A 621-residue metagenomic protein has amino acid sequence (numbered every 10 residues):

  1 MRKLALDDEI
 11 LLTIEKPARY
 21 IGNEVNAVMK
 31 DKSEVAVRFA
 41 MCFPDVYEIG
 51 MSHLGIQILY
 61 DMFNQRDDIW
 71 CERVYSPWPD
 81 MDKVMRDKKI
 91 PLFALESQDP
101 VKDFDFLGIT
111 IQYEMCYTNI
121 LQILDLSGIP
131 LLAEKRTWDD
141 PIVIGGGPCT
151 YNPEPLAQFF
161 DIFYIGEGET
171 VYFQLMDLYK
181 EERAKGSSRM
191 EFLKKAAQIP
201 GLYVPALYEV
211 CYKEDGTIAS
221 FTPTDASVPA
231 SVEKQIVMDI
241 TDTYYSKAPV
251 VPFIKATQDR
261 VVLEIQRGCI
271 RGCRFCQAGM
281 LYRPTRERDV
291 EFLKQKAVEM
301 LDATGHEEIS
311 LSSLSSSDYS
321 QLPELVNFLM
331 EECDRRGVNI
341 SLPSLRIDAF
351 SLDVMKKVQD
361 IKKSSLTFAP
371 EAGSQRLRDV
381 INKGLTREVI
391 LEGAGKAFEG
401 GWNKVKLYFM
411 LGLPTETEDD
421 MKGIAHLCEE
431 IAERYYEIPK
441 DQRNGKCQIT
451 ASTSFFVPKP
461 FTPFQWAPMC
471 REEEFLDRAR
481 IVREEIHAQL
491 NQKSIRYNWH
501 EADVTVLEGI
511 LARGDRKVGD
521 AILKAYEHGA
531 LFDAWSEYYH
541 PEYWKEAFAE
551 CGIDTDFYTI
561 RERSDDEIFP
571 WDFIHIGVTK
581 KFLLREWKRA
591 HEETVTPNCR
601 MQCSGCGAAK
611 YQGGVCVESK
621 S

Functional and structural regions predicted by a protein language model:
M1-M29, S33, F39-M41, A488-S621: Radical SAM enzyme core and accessory elements
I10-A40, Y47-E48, P205, C211-V262 (+2 more regions): N-terminal [4Fe-4S]-dependent radical SAM core
M41-C42, V46, M115, E299-K406 (+2 more regions): Conserved SAM/AdoMet-binding glycine-rich loop
M41-D45, F63, P249-Q277, L301 (+2 more regions): N-terminal pre-triad scaffold of radical SAM enzymes
Y47-G50, P79-D82, M115-Y117, T150-P153 (+14 more regions): Flexible loop/turn segments at secondary-structure boundaries
H53, K255-E291, Q602-K620: Canonical Radical SAM [4Fe-4S] cluster-binding loop centered on the CxxxCxxC motif and its immediate flanking residues
D67-D80: A short beta-strand-loop structural module common to alpha/beta enzyme folds
P77-P223, P463-D515, I522-E537: Glycine-rich beta-alpha loop elements in corrinoid/cobalamin-binding modules across cobalamin-dependent enzymes
